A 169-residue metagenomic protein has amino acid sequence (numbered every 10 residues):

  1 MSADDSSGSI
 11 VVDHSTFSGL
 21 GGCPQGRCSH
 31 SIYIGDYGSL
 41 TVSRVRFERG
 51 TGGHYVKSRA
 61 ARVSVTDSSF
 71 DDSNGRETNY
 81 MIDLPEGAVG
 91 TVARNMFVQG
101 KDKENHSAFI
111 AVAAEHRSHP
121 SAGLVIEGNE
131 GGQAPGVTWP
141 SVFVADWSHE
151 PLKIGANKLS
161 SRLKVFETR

Functional and structural regions predicted by a protein language model:
M1-D4, P24-G35, R49-Y55, G75-L84 (+2 more regions): Extracellular beta-strand/beta-solenoid scaffold signature
S7-C23, Y37-G53, A60-N74, A88-D102 (+2 more regions): Right-handed parallel beta-helix
R62-V63, F97, V112, S141 (+1 more regions): Hydrophobic alpha-helical segments
T138-R169: Leucine-rich solenoid repeat scaffolds
